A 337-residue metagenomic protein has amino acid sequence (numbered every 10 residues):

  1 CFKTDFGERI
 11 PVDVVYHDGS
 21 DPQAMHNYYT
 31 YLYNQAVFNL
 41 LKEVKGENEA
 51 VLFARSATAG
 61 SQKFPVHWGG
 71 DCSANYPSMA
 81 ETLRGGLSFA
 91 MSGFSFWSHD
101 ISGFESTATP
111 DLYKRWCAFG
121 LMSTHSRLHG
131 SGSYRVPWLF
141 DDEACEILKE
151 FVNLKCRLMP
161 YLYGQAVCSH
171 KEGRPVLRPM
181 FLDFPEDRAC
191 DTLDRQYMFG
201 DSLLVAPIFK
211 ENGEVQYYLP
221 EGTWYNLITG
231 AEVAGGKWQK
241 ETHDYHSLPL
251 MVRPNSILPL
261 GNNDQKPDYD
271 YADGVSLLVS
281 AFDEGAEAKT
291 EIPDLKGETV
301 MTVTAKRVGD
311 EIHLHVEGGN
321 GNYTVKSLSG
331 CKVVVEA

Functional and structural regions predicted by a protein language model:
C1-S56, G60: Active-site neighborhood of glycoside hydrolase catalytic domains
D21-N34, W68-S88, G200: Acidic, His- and aromatic-enriched active-site or binding-groove loops in soluble protein domains that engage sugars
F38-V44, E49-A50, A57-W68, E81-G85 (+3 more regions): Catalytic core of carbohydrate-active enzymes
C331-A337: A short amphipathic beta-strand at an alpha->beta junction
